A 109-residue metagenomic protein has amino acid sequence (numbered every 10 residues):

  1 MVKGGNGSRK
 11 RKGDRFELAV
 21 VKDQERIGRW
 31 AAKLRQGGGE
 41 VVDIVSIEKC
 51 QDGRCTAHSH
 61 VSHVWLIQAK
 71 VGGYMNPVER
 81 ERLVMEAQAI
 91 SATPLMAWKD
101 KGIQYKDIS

Functional and structural regions predicted by a protein language model:
M1-S109: Catalytic phosphate/metal-binding cores of nucleic-acid and nucleotide-processing enzymes, i.e., regions that mediate
